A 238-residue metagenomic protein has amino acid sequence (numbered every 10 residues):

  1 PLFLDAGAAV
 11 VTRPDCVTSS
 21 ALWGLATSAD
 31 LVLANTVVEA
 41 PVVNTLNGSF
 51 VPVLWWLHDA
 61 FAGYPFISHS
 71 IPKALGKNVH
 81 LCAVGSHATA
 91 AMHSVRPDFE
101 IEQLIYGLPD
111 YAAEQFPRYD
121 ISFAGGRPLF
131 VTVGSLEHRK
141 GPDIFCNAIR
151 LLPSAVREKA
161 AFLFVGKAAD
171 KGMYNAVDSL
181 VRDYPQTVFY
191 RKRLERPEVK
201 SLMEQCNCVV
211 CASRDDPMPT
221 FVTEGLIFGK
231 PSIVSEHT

Functional and structural regions predicted by a protein language model:
P1, V133, A161-N175, K192: Glycosyltransferase donor-sugar binding loop
A9-T12, N175-P197: Nucleotide-activated donor-binding/catalytic signature segment of Leloir-type glycosyltransferases, i.e., the conserved
A26, R193, S201-C206: Short alpha-helical donor nucleotide-sugar binding micro-motif in glycosyltransferases
P65, K77-I101, L108-A112: A short, active-site helix/loop in glycosyltransferases that binds the activated sugar's phosphate group
P128, E137-L151, G172: A conserved mid-protein helix/loop that constitutes part of the nucleotide-sugar donor-binding site
K200, P219-I227, T238: Short alpha-helical segment that forms part of, or immediately flanks, the ligand-binding pocket in carbohydrate-active
R214: Aromatic "clamp/platform" in nucleotide-sugar-dependent glycosyltransferases that forms part of the donor/acceptor
P231-V234: Short hydrophobic beta-strand element within catalytic cores of glycosyltransferases and related nucleotide-activated
